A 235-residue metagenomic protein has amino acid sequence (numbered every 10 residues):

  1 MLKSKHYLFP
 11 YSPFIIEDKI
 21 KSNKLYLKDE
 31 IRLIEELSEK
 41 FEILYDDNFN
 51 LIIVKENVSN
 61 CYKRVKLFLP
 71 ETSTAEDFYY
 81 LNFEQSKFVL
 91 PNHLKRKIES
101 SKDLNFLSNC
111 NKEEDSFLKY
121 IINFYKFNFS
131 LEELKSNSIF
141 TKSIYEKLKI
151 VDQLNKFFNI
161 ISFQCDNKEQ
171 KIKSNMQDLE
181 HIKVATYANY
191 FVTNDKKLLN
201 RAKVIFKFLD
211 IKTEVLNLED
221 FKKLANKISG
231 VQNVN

Functional and structural regions predicted by a protein language model:
M1-Y187, K197-N235: Active-site-proximal, substrate-binding regions of enzyme catalytic domains and RNA-binding/basic surfaces
N194: Conserved residues at the C-terminal ends of beta-strands
